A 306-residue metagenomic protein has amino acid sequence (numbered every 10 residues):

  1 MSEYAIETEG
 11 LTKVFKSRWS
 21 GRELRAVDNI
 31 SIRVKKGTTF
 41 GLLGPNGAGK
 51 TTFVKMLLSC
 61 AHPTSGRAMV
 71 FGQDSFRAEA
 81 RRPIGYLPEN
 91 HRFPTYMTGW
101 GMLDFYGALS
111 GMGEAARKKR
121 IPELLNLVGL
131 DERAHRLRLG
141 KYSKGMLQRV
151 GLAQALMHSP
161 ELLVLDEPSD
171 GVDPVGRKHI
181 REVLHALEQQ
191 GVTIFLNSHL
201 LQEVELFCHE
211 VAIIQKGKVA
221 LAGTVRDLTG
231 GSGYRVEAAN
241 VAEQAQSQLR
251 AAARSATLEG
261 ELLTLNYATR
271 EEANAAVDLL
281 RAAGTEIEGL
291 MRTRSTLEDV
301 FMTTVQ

Functional and structural regions predicted by a protein language model:
E3, A268-Q306: C-terminal coupling/interaction segments
E3-T8, K13-Q215, L221: ABC transporter nucleotide-binding domains
G66, F76, E203, V241-A245 (+2 more regions): Short phosphate-engaging motifs
Q73, L130, K144, V241 (+2 more regions): Structured loop/turn residues at secondary-structure junctions
G129, A253, G284: Short glycine-rich hinge loops at helix-strand junctions in the catalytic core of two-component histidine kinases
I180-Y267: ABC transporter nucleotide-binding domain
